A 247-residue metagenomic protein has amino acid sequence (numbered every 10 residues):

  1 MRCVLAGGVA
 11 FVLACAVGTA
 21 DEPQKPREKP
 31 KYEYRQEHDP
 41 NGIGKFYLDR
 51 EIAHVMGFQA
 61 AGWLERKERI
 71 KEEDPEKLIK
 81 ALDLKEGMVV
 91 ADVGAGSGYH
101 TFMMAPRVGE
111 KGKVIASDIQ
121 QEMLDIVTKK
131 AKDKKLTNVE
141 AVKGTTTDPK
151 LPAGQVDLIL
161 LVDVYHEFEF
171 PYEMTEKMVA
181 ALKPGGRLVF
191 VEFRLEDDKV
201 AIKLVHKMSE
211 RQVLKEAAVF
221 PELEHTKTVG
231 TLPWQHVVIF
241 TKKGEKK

Functional and structural regions predicted by a protein language model:
Q24-A91: Class I SAM-dependent transferase core
V89, K113, G185-R187: Short glycine-centered segments of the SAM/dcSAM-binding site in methyltransferase folds
A91-D148: Class I SAM-dependent methyltransferase SAM/SAH-binding core
A105-P106, Y172-R187: A short glycine-rich, Lys/Arg-flanked "PGG" loop and its adjoining helix->strand segment in the class I
T147-I159: A short acidic, Gly/Pro-enriched loop at the edge of an enzyme's catalytic core that lines a small-molecule cofactor
D157-Y172: A short SAM/SAH-binding and catalytic strip from SAM-dependent methyltransferases
R187-L214: Conserved class I S-adenosyl-L-methionine
F220, T226-K247: Core SAM-dependent methyltransferase catalytic element
